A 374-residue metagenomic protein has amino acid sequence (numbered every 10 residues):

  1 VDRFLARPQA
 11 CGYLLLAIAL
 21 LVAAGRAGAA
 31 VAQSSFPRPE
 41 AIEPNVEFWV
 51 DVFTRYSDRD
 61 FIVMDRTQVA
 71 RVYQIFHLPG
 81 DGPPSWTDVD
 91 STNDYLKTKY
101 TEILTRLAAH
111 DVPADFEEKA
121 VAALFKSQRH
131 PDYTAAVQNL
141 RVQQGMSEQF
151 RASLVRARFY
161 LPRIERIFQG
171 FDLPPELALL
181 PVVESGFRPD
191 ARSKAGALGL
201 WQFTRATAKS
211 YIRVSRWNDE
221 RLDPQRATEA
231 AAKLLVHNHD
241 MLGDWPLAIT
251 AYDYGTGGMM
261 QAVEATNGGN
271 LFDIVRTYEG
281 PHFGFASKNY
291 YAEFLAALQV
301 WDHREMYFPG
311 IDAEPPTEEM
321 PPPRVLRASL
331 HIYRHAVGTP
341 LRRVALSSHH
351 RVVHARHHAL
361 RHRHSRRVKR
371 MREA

Functional and structural regions predicted by a protein language model:
V1-R7: N-terminal secretory signal peptides that target proteins for export/translocation
A10-C11: Short, low-complexity intrinsically disordered segments enriched in A/P/G/S/L with frequent Arg, especially at protein
L20-A29: C-terminal segment of classical bacterial N-terminal signal peptides
G28-Q169, H364: An acidic, Gly/Ser/Thr/Pro-rich helix-cap/linker signature
A114-S153, R158-F159, G170-F171, S210 (+2 more regions): Extracytoplasmic and endomembrane cell-envelope/extracellular-matrix remodeling and assembly machinery
P174-V182, L198, W245-T250: Alpha-helical scaffolds flanking conserved acidic
A191-I212: Short, surface-exposed glycine/acidic/tryptophan-bearing loops
